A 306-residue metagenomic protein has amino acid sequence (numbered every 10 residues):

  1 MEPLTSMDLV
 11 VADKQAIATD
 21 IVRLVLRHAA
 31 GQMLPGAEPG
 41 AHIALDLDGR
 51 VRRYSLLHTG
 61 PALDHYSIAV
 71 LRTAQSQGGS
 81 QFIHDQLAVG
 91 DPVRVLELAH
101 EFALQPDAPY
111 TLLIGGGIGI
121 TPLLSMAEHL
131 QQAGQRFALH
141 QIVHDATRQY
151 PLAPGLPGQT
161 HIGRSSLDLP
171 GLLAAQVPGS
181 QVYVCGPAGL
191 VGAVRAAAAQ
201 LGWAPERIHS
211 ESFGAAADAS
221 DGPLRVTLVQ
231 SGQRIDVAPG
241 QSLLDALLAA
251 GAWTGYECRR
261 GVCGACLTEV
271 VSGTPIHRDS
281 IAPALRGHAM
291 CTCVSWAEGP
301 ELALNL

Functional and structural regions predicted by a protein language model:
E2-P92, L96, P106-P109, I142-D145: Ferredoxin-reductase
H42, D91-P92, S242, A265 (+1 more regions): Residue-level marker of beta-strand positions
I43, L224-V229, C266-T268: Short polybasic amphipathic segments
Q81-Q230, D236: FNR/FR-type flavoprotein reductase catalytic core
P122, L248, A252-I276, R286-G299: Local cysteine-cluster metal-coordination motifs and their immediate loop/turn environment, predominantly Fe-S cluster
G222-G255: C-terminal accessory/binding modules appended to enzymatic or scaffolding proteins
A303-L306: Short hydrophobic/aromatic patches at helix-to-coil boundaries
